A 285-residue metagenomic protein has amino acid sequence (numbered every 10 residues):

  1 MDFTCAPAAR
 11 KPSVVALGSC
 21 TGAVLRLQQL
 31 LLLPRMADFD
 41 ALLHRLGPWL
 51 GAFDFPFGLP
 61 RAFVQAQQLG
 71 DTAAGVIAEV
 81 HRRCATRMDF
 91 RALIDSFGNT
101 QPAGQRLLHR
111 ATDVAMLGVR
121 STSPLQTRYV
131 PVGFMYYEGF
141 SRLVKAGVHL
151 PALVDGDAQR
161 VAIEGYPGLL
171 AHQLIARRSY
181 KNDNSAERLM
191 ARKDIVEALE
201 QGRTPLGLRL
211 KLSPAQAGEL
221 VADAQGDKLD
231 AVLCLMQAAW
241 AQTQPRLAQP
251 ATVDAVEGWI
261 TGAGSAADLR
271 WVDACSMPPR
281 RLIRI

Functional and structural regions predicted by a protein language model:
F3-I285: RNase H-like (RuvC/DEDD) metal-dependent nuclease/polynucleotide-processing core
